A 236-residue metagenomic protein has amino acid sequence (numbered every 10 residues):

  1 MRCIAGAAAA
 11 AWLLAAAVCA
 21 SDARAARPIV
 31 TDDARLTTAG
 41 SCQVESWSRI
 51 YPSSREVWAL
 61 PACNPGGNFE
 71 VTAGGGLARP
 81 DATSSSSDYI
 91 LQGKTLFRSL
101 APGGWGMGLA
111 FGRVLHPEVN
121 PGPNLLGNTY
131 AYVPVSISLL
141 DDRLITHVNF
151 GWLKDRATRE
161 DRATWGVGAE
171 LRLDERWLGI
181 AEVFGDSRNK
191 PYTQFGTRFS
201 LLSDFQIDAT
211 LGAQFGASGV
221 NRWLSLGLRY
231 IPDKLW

Functional and structural regions predicted by a protein language model:
M1-V30, L235-W236: Cleavable N-terminal export/targeting peptides
A23-W236: Transmembrane beta-barrel domains of Gram-negative outer membranes and organellar outer membranes
